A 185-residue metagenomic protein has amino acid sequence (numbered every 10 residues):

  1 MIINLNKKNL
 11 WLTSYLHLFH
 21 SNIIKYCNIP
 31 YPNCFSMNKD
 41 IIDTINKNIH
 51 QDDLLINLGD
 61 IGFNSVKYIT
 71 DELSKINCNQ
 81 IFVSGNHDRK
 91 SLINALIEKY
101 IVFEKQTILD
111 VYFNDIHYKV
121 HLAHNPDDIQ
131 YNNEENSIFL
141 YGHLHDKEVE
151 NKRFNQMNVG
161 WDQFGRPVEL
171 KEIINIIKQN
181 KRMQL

Functional and structural regions predicted by a protein language model:
M1-N9, K178-L185: Short, Lys/Arg-enriched, disordered terminal segments
I2-L5, W11-T13, L18-I108: Core catalytic region of metal-dependent phosphoesterases/phosphodiesterases, especially metallo-beta-lactamase-like
K7-K8, T13, H117, F154: Sequence-level motif detector for i,i+2 pairs with an aromatic at +2
E98-L185: Conserved beta-sheet core of the metallophosphoesterase superfamily
